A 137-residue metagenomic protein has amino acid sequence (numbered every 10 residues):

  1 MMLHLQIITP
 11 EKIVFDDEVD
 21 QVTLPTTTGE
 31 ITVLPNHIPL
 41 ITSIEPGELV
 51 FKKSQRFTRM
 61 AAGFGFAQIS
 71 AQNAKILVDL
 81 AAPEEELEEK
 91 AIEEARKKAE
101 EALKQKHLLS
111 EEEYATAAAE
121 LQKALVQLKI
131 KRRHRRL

Functional and structural regions predicted by a protein language model:
M1-S54, R59: A positional/architectural concept
D16, T32, E48, A82 (+2 more regions): A general secondary-structure boundary signal
F66-E94: Short, exposed interaction patches on small structured surface elements
E84-L137: Acidic/glycine-rich phosphate/pyrophosphate-binding loops and surrounding catalytic core that coordinate Mg2+
